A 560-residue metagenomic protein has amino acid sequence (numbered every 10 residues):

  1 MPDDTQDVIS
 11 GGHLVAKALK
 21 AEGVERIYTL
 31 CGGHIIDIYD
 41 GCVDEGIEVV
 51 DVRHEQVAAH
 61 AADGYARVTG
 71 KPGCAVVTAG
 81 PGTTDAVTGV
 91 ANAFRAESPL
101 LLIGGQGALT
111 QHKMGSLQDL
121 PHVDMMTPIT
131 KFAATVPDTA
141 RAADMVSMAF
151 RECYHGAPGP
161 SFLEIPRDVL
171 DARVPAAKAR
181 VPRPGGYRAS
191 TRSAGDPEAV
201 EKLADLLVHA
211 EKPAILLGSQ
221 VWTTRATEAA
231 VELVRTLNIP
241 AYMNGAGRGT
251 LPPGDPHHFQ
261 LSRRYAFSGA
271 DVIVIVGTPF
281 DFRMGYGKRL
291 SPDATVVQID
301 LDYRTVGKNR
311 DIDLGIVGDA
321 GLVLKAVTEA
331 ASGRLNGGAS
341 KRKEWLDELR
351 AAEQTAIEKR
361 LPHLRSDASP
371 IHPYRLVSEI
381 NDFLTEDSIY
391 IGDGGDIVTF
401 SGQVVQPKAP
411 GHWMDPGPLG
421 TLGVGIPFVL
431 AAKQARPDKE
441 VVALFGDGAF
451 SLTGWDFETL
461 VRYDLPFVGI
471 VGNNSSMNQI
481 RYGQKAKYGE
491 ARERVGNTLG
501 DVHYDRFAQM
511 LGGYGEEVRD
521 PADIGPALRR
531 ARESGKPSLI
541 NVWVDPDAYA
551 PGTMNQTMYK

Functional and structural regions predicted by a protein language model:
P2-Q6, A140, D293-G394, P521-A522 (+2 more regions): Phosphate/pyrophosphate-binding active-site segments
H13-V24, G64-G70, F94, E152-G156 (+5 more regions): Glycine-rich phosphate/diphosphate-binding loops that line cofactor/substrate pockets in enzymes
V15, L30-G33, I38-D40, R350-P427 (+1 more regions): Active-site diphosphate/adenylate-binding microenvironment
L19, E25-T29, E48-V50, V68-G107 (+4 more regions): A short, small-residue-rich loop immediately preceding and capping a beta-strand
L30-G32, V50-H60, A75-G82, P137-D138 (+5 more regions): Active-site nucleophile and cofactor-binding loops and adjacent substrate-binding regions of central metabolic enzymes
I103, Q111-Q118, R264-F267, G307-N309 (+4 more regions): Thiamine diphosphate
G104-M145, M243-E348: Glycine-rich, acidic loop regions that bind phosphate or pyrophosphate groups
M148, E152-H209, E358-L361: Conformationally flexible catalytic loops at phosphate/diphosphate-handling active centers
